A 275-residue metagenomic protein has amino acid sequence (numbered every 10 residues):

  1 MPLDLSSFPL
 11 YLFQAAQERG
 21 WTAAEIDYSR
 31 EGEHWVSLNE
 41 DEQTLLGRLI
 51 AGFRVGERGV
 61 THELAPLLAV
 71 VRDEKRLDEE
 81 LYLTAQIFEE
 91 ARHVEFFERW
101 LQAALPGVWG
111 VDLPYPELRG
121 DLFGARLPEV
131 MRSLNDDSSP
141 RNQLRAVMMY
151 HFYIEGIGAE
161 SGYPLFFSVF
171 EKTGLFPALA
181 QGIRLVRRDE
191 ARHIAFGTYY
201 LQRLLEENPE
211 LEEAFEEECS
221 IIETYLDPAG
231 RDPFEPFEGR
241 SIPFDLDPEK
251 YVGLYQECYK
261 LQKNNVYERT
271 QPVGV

Functional and structural regions predicted by a protein language model:
M1-V275: Non-heme di-metal
